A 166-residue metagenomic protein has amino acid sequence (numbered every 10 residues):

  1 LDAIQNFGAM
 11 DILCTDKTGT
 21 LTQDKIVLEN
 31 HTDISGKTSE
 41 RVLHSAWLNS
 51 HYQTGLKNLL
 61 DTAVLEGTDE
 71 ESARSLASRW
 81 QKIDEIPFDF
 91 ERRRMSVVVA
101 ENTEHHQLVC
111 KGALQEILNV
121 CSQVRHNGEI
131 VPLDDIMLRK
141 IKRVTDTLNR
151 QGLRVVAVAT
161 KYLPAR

Functional and structural regions predicted by a protein language model:
L1-R166: Conserved cytosolic headpiece of P-type ATPases
